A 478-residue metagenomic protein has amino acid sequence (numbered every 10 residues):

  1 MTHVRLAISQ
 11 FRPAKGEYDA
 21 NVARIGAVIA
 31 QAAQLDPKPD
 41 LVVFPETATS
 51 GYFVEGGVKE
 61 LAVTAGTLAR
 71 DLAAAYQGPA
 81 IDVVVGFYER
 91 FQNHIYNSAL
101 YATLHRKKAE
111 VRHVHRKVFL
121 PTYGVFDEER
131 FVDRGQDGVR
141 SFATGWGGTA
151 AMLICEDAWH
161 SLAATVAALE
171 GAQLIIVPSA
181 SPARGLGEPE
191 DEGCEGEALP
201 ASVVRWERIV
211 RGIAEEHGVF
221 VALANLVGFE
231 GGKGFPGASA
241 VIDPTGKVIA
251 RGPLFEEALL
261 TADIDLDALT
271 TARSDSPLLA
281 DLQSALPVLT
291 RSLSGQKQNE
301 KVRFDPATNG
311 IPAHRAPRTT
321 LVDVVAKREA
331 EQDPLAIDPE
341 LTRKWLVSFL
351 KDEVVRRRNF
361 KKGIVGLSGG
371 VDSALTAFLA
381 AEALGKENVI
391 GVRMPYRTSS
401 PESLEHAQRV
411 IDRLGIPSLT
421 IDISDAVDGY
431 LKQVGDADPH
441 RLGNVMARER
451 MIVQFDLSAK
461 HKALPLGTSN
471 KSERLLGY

Functional and structural regions predicted by a protein language model:
T2-I8: Extreme N-terminal starter segment of soluble prokaryotic enzymes
L6, N21, A30-L61, V83-V85 (+5 more regions): Active-site beta-strand/loop signature of hydrolases that rely on acidic residues for catalysis
R24-K38, R70-G78, F349-R356: A short, N-terminal amphipathic alpha-helix
A65-T67, F91-R208, D275-L278: Active-site catalytic loop in hydrolytic enzyme cores
A65-V85, C155-L259: CN hydrolase (nitrilase-like) catalytic-core segments centered on the catalytic cysteine and neighboring Lys/Glu
V85-F87, N97-T103, R140-F142, S239-V241 (+2 more regions): Short beta-strand scaffold segments in enzyme catalytic cores
L100, A109, K117, V302-P306 (+1 more regions): ATP-dependent adenylation/nucleotidyltransferase module used to activate substrates
A201, G212-I213, V219-T319: C-terminal beta-strand edge segments of enzyme domains
